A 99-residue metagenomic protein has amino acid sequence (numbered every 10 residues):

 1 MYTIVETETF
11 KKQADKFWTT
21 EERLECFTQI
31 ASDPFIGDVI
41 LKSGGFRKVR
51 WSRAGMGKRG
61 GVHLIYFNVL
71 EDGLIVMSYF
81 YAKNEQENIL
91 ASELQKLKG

Functional and structural regions predicted by a protein language model:
M1-E21: Arg/Lys-rich, positively charged N-terminal/basic patches that mediate binding to nucleic acids
T3, R47, E87: Residues that recognize and position ribonucleotide moieties
T9, S52, F80-K83: Short strand-loop junctions, especially beta-strand C-caps/beta-turns that link beta-sheets to coils or alpha-helices
T19-G37, A91, K96-L97: Short, charge- and proline-biased low-complexity linear segments that act as flexible interaction/docking motifs
T28-K58: A short, surface-exposed loop/turn module that caps and links secondary-structure elements
A54-M56, F67-L70: Short polar/acidic secondary-structure junctions
G60-L64: Short, surface-exposed coil-to-beta transition loops
N68-G99: Enriched for short, Lys/Arg-rich terminal
